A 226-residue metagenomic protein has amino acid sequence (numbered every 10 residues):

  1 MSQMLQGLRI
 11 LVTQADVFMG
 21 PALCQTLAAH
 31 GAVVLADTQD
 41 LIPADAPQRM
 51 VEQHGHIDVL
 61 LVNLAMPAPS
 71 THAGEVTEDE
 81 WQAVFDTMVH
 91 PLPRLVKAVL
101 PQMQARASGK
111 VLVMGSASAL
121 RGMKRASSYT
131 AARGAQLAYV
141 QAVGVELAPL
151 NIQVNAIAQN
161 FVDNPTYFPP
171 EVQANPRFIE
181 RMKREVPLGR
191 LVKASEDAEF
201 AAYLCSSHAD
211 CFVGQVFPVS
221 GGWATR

Functional and structural regions predicted by a protein language model:
S2-L35: Canonical Rossmann dinucleotide-binding motif of NAD(H)/NADP(H)-dependent dehydrogenases/reductases, specifically
T71-A73, T77-F85, F178, M182: Substrate-binding pocket helix/loop in short-chain dehydrogenase/reductase
P101, V145-P149, D210: Alpha-helical segment proximal to the catalytic Tyr-Lys
K110-A135, V140-P149, F161-V162: Catalytic loop of short-chain dehydrogenase/reductase
R121, A202, V213-R226: Short C-terminal tail/terminal secondary-structure segment of NAD(P)H-dependent dehydrogenase/reductase domains
P149, Q159-E185: A glycine/serine/threonine-rich, flexible loop-to-helix segment that serves as the NAD(P) cofactor-binding "lid"
V186-D197: A conserved structural motif in NAD(P)-dependent oxidoreductases
